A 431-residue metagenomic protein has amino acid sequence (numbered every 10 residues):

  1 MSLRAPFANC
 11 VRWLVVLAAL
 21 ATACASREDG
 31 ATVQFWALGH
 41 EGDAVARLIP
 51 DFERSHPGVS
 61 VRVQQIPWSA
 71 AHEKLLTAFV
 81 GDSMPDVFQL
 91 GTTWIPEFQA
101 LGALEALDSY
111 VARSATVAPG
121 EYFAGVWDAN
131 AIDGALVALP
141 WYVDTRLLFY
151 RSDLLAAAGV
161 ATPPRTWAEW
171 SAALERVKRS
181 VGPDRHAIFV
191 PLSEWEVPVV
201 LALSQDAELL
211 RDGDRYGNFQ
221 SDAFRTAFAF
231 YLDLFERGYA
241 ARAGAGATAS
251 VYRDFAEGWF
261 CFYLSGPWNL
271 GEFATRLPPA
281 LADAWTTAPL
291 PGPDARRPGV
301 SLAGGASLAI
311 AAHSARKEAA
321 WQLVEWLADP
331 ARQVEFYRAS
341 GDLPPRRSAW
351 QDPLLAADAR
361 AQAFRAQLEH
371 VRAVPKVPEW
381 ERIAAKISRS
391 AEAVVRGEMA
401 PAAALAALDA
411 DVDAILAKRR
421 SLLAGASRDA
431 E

Functional and structural regions predicted by a protein language model:
G30-H40, V59-Q64, D86-V87, V137 (+2 more regions): Short, well-ordered beta-strand elements
H40-S60, I387, L405: Short, polar/charged alpha-helical segment
D51, S55-Y122, A156-A158, R165 (+4 more regions): Extracytoplasmic "Venus flytrap"/periplasmic binding protein-like
T77, P85-D86, A115-L154, H186-A187 (+2 more regions): A structural signal for short loop-to-beta-strand junctions that line the ligand-binding cleft of periplasmic/secreted
T92-L147, L174, A282-L290, L354-A366: Hinge/lid segment of periplasmic solute-binding proteins
D133-W141, R146, S171-G217, F260: Extracytoplasmic/periplasmic solute-binding protein
L174-R176, D214-A245, L290: Glycine-centered hinge/linker elements that transmit conformational signals in sensory and ligand-binding systems
W268-A282, P293-R389, L423-D429: C-terminal lobe and pocket-closing loops of periplasmic/extracytoplasmic Venus-flytrap solute-binding proteins
